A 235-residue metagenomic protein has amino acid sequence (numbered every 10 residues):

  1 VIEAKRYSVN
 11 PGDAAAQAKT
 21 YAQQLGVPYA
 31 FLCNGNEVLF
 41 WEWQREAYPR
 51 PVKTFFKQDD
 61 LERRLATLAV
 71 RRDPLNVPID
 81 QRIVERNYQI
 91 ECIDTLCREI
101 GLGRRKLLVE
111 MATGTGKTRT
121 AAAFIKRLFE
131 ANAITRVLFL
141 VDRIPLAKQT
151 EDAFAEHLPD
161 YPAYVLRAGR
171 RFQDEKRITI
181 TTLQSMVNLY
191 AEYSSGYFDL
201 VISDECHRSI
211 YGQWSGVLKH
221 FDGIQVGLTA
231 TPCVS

Functional and structural regions predicted by a protein language model:
V1, K5-R136, P145, Q149-D160 (+3 more regions): ATP-dependent helicase/translocase motor core
Y7, Q184-M186, R208, T231: Short glycine-rich anion-binding loops that position phosphate/pyrophosphate groups of nucleotides and phosphorylated
F40, L189-Y190, I210-G212: Extracytoplasmic/secreted cell-surface and envelope-processing proteins
E85, F139, S203: Conserved SAM-binding loop
L140-I144, R167-G169: A short hydrophobic beta-strand->loop->alpha-helix junction that borders the nucleotide-binding pocket of P-loop NTPases
P162-Q173: Functional beta-strand-loop-alpha-helix junction segments that form "active/interaction loops" within catalytic
G196-S235: Signature of the SF2 helicase/ATPase Hel1-core->accessory helical subdomain module
